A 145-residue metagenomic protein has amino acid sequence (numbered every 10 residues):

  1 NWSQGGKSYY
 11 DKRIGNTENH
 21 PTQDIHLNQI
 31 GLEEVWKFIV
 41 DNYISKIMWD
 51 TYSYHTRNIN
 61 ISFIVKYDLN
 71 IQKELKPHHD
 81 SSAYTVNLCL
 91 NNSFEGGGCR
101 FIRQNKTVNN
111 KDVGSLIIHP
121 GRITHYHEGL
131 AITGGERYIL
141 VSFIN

Functional and structural regions predicted by a protein language model:
N1-H55: Non-heme Fe(II)/2-oxoglutarate
F38, N42-N145: Catalytic core of non-heme Fe(II) oxygenases with the double-stranded beta-helix
